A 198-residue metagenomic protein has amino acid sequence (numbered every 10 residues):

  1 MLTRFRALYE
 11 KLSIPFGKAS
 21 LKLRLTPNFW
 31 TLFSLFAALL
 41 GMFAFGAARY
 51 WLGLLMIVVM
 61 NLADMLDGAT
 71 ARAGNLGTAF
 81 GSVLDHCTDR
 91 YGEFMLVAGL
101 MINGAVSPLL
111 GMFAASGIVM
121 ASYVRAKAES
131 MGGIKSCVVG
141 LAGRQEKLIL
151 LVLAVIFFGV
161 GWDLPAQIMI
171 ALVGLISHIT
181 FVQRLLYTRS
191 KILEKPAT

Functional and structural regions predicted by a protein language model:
M1-N61, L96-T198: Hydrophobic alpha-helical transmembrane segments
M60-A63, D89: Alpha-helical transmembrane segments in multi-pass membrane proteins
D64, D85, T180: Conserved G/P- and acidic residue-centered "switch" motifs that form tight phosphate/ATP-binding loops in soluble
G68-L110: Basic, amphipathic juxtamembrane/active-site segments that coordinate anionic phosphate or diphosphate groups
